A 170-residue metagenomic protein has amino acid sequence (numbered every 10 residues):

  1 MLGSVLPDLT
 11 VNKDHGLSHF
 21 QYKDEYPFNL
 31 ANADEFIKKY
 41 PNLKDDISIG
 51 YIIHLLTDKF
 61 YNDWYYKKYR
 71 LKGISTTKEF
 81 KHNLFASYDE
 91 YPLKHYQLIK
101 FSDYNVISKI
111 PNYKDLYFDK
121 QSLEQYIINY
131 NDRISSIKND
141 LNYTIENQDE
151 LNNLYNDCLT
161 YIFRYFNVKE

Functional and structural regions predicted by a protein language model:
M1-E170: N-terminal leader/auxiliary helical segments
